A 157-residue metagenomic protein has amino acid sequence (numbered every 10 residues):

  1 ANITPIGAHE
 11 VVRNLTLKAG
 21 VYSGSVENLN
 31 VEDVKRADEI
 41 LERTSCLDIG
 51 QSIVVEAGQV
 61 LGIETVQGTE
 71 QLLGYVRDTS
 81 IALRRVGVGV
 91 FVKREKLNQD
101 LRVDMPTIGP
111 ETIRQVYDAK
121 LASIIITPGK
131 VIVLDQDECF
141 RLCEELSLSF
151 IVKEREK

Functional and structural regions predicted by a protein language model:
A1-I3: Conserved, well-structured core segments that form the ligand-binding/active-site neighborhood of functional domains
P5-I113: Conserved mixed alpha/beta catalytic, RNA-binding, or beta-rich assembly cores of soluble enzyme, regulatory
R114-K157: C-terminal binding/interaction regions
